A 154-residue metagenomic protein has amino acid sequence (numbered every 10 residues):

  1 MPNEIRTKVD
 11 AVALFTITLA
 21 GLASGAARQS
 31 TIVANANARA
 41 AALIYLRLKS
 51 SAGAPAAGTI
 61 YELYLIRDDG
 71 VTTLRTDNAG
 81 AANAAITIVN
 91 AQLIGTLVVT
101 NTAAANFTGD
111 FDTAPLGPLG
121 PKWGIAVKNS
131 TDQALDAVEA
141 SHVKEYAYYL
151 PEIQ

Functional and structural regions predicted by a protein language model:
M1-G21, L119-Q154: C-terminal interaction-tip segments
I17-Q29, T102-N106: Solvent-exposed, conformationally flexible loop/turn segments
R28-R39, D112-L119: Extracellular and analogous surface-interaction loops
Y45-P55: Short amphipathic, basic-aromatic surface patches that mediate peripheral association with negatively charged
A56-L63: Short coil-to-beta strand junction motifs in C2/discoidin
Y64-V71, K128: Predominantly extracellular/luminal cell-surface or secreted proteins
D69-Q92: Acidic Ser/Thr/Pro-rich low-complexity disordered segments that often serve as glycosylated linkers/stalks around
A84-L116: Extended, solvent-exposed segments with strong compositional bias
